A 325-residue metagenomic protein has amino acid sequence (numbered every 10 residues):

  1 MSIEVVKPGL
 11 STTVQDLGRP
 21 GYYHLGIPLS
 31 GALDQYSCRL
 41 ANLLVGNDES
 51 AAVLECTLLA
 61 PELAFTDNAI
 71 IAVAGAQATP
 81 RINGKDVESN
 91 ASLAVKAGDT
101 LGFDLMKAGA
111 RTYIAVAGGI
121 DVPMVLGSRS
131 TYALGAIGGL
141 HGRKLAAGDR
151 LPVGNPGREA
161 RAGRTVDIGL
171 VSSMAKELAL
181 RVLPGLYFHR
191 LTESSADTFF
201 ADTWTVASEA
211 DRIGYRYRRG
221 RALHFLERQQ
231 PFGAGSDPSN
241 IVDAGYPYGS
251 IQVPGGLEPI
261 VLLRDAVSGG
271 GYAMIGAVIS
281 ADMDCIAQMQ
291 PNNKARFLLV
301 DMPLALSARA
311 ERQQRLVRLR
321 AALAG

Functional and structural regions predicted by a protein language model:
M1-G325: Conserved "landmark" site that anchors the functional core of diverse proteins
